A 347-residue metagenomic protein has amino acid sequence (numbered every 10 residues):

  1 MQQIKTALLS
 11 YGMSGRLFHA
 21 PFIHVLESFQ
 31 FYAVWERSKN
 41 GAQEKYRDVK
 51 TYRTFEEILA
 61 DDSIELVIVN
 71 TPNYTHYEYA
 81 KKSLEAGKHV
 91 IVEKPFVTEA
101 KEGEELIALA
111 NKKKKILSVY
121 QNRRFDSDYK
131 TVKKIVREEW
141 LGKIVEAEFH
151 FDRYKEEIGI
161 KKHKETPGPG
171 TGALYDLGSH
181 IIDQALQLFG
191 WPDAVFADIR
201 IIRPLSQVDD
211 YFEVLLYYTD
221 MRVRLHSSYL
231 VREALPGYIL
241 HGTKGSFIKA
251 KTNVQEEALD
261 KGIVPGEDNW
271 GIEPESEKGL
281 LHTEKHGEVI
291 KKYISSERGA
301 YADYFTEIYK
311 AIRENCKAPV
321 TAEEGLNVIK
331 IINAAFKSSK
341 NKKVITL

Functional and structural regions predicted by a protein language model:
M1-Q3, L66-I68, K115, Y293-S295 (+2 more regions): C-terminal helix-rich "cap/oligomerization" subdomain common to oxidoreductases
M1-Y46: N-terminal Rossmann-like dinucleotide-binding module
A33, E65-L66, E146, R222: Short, Asp-centered acidic motifs that coordinate Mg2+ and/or phosphate in catalytic or ligand-binding sites
K50-T54: Short acidic-hydrophobic, aromatic-tinged amphipathic segments that line or gate anion-handling sites
L66, P72-N73, Y77-R124: Beta-strand-loop-alpha-helix segment that lines the small-molecule cofactor/substrate pocket of alpha/beta enzymes
R123-L205, K342: Predominantly a Rossmann-like dinucleotide-binding segment in NAD(P)-dependent oxidoreductases
D183-E267, A302-C316: Contiguous beta-strand/loop segments that form the cofactor/metal-binding neighborhood of enzyme cores
